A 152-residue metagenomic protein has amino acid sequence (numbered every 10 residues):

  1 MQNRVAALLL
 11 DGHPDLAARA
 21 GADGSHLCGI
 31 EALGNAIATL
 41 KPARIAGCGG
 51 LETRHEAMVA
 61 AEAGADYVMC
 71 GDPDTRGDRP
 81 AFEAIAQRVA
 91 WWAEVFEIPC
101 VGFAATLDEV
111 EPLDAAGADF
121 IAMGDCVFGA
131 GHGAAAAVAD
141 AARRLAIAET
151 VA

Functional and structural regions predicted by a protein language model:
M1-L9, A38-G49, A93-F103, V151: Short beta-strand/loop segments at the ligand-binding rim of alpha/beta enzyme cores
M1-P42, A86: N-terminal active-site wall of soluble small-molecule enzyme domains
A6, S25, G49, D78-A81 (+3 more regions): Glycine- and other small-residue-rich loops at beta-strand/loop junctions that grip anionic moieties
L8-D23, E52-G64, V95, P99-M123 (+2 more regions): Catalytic cores of alpha/beta
G29-A36, Y67-R79, D114-R144: Glycine-rich phosphate-binding active-site loops on the catalytic face of alpha/beta enzymes
A46-P80: Histidine/lysine/aspartate-rich catalytic loop segments that bind and position anionic ligands
A81-V89, A137: Charged helix-capping and loop-helix junction motifs
A146-A152: Extended, intrinsically disordered, low-complexity segments
